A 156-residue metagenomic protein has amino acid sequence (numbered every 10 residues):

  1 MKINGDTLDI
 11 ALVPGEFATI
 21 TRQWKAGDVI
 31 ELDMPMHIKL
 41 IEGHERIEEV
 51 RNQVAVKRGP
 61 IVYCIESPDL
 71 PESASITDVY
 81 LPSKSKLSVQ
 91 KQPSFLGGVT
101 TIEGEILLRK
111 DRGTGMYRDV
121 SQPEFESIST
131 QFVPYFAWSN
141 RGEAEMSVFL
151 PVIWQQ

Functional and structural regions predicted by a protein language model:
K2-I3, D9-V13, R22, V29-Q156: C-terminal beta-rich recognition modules with glycine/proline-rich loops and embedded aromatic residues
F17-T19: Short, surface-exposed beta-strand/beta-hairpin micro-motifs centered on an aromatic residue
